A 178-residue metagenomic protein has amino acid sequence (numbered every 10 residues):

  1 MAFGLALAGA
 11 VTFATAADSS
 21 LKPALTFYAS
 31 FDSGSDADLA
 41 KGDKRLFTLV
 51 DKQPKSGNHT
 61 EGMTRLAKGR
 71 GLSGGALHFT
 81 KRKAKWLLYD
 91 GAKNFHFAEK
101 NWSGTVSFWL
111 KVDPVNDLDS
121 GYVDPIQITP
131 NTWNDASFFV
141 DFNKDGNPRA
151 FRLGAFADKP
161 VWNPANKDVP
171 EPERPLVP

Functional and structural regions predicted by a protein language model:
M1, S20-T60, A67, G71-A76 (+1 more regions): Extracellular glycan-recognition modules
M1-T12: Bacterial N-terminal signal peptides
A14-A16: Signal peptide processing junction and immediate N-terminal pro/mature segment of secreted/exported proteins
V177-P178: Pan-zinc metallopeptidase signature
